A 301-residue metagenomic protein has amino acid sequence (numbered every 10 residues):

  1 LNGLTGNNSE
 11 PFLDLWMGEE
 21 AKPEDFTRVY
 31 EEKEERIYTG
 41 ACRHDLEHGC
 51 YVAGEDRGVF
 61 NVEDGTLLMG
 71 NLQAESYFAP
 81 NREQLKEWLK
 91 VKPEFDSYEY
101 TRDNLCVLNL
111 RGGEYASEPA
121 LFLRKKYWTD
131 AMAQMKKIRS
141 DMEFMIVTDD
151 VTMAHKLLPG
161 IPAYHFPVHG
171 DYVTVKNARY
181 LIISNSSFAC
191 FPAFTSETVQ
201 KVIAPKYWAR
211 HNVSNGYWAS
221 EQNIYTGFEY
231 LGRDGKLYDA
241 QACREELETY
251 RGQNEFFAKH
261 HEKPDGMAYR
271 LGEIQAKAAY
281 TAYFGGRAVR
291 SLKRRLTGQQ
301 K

Functional and structural regions predicted by a protein language model:
L1, T66, N104-C106, M142-F144 (+4 more regions): Hydrophobic beta-strand segments of well-ordered beta-sheets in folded domains
G3-N7, Q73-A74, R111-Y115, W128 (+3 more regions): Short, solvent-exposed loop/turn segments at secondary-structure junctions
N7-R139, A240-L296: Secretory-pathway luminal glycosyltransferase catalytic domains
K125, Q134-Q222: Donor-binding and catalytic core of enzymes assembling or modifying cell-surface/extracellular glycoconjugates
A189, F194-P264, A268: Catalytic binding pocket for nucleotide-activated donors in carbohydrate/polymer assembly enzymes
